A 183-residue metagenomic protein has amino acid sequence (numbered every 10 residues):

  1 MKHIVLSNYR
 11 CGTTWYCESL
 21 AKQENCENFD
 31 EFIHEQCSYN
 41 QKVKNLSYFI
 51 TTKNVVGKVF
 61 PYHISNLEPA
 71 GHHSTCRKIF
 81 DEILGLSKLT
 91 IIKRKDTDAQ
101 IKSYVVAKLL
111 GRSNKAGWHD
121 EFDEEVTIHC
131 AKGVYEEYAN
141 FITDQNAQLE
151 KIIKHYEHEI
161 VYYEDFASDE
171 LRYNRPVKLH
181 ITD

Functional and structural regions predicted by a protein language model:
M1-N54, V59: PAPS-dependent sulfotransferase catalytic core
P61-E159, Y163-I181: PAPS-dependent sulfotransferase catalytic domain
